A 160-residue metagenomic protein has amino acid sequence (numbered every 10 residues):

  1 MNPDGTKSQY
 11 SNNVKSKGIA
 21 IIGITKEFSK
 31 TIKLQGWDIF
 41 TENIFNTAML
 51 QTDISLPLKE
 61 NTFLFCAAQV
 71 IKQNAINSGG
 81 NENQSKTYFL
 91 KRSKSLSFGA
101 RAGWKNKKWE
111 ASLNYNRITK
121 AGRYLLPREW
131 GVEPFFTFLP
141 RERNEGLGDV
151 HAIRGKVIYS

Functional and structural regions predicted by a protein language model:
N2-I19, N61-F135, E142, G148: Outer-membrane beta-barrel translocator/channel fold
Q9-N13, A20-I24, W37-T41: A conserved mid-domain beta-alpha-beta active-site/ligand-binding segment of alpha/beta enzyme cores
I22-K26, L50-I54, A100-N106, L113 (+1 more regions): Residues on the lipid-exposed face of transmembrane beta-strands in outer-membrane beta-barrel proteins
E27-T31, P57-C66, S160: Short loop/turn motifs that connect adjacent beta-strands in outer-membrane beta-barrel proteins
I32-E42, A48-D53, C66-K72: Transmembrane beta-strand segments that form the barrel wall of outer-membrane beta-barrel proteins
N43-I44, E60: Short glycine/serine/proline-enriched coil/turn segments at secondary-structure junctions
D149, Y159-S160: C-terminal functional modules
